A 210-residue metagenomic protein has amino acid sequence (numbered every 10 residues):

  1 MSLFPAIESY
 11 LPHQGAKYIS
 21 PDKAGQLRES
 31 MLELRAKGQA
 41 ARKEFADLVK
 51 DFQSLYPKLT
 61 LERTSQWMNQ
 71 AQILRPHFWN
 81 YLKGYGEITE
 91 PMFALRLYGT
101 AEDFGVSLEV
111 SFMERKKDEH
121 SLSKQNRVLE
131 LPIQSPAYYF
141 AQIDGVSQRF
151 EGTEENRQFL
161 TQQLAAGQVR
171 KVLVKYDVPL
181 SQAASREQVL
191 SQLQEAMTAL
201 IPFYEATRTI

Functional and structural regions predicted by a protein language model:
M1, Q70-W79, I143-E155: Short charge-dense sequence patches
M1-Y56, R149-I210: Long, solvent-exposed, polar/charged low-complexity segments
A36, F104-T161: Compact, glycine/acidic-enriched structural inserts
A46-P76: Short N-terminal edge-element motif at the start of the domain
E62, Y85-G99, A137-I143, V169-V174: Short, surface-exposed, charge-dense and proline/glycine-enriched linear segments
R63-W67, F78-L82, P91, R157-Q163: Sparse, context-dependent recognition of short Cys/His-centered cofactor- or disulfide-binding micro-motifs
Q70-P132: Aromatic- and glycine-enriched beta-alpha-beta binding-site module
N80-L82, V106-L108, Y139-F140, V172-Y176 (+2 more regions): Generic structural hydrophobic/aromatic packing signal, biased to beta-strands
